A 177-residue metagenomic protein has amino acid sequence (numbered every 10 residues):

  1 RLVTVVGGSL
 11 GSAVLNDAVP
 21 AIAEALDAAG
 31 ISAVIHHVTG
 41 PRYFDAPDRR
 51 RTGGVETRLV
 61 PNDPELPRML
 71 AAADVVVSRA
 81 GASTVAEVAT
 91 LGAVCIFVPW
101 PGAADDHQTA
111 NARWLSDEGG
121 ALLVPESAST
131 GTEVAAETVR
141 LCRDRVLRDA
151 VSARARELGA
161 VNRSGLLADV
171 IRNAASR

Functional and structural regions predicted by a protein language model:
R1-S78, T109-R113, D117, V124-V134: Donor-nucleotide binding loops and adjacent catalytic segments primarily of GT-B fold Leloir glycosyltransferases
R1-V5, C142, S176-R177: Nucleotide-sugar donor-binding and catalytic loop/hinge architecture of NDP-sugar-dependent glycosyltransferases
P61, R79-S83, P99-G102: Short Ser/Thr-rich beta->loop micro-motif in glycosyltransferases that lines and helps position the nucleotide-sugar
A71-A86, A93-V94: Acidic donor-binding loop of glycosyltransferase active sites
V134, T138, C142, L167-I171: Hydrophobic "lid"/C-terminal helical patch of Rossmann-like NAD(P)-dependent dehydrogenase/epimerase domains
L147-V161: A short, well-ordered alpha-helix in the C-terminal region of glycosyltransferases
A160-R177: C-terminal alpha-helical cap of glycosyltransferases
